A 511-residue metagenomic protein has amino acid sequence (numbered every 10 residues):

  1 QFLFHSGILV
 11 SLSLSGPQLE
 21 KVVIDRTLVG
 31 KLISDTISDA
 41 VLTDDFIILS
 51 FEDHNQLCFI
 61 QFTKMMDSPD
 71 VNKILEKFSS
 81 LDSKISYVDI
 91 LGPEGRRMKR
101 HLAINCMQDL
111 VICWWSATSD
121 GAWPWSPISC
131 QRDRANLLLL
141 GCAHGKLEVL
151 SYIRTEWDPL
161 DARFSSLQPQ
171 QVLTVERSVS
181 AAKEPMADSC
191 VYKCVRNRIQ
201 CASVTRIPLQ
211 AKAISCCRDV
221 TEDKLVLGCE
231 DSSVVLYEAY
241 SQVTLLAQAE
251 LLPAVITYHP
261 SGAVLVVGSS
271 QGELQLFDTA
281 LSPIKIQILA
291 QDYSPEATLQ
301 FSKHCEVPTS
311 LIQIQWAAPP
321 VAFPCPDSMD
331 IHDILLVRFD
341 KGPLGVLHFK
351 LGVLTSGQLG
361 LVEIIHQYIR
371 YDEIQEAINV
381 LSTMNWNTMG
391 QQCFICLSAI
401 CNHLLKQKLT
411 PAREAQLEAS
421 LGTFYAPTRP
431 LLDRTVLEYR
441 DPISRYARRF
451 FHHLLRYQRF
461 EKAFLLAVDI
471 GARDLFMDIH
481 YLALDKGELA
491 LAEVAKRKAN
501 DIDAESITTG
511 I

Functional and structural regions predicted by a protein language model:
Q1-F323, V346-Y368: WD40-like beta-propeller blades
W123, T174, A182-M186, V226-G228 (+7 more regions): Extended alpha-helical assembly domains of large eukaryotic scaffold proteins
